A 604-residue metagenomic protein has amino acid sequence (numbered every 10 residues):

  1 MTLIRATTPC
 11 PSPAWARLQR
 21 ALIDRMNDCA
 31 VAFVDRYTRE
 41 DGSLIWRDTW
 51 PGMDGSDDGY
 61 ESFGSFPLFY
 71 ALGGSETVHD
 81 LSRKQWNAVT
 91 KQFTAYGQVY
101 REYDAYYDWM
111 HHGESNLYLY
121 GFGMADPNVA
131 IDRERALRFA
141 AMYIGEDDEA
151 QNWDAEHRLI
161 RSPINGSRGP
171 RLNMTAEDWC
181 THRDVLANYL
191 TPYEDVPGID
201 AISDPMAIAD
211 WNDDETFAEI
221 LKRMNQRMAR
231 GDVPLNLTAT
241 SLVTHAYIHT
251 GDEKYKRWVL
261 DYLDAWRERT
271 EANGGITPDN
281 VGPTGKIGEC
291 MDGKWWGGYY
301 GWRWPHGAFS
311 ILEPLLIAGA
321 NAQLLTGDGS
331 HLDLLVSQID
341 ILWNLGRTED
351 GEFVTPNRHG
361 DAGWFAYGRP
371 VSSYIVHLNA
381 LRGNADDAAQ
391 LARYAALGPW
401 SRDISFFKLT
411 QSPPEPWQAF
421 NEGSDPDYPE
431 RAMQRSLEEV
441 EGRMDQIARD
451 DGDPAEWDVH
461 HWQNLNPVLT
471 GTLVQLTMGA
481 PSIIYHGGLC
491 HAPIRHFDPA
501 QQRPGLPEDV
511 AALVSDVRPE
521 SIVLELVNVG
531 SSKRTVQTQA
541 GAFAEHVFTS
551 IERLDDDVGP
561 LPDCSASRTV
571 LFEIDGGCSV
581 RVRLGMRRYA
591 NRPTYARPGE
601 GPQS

Functional and structural regions predicted by a protein language model:
M1-G559, C564-S604: Glycan-recognition and catalytic cores of secretory/periplasmic carbohydrate-active enzymes
